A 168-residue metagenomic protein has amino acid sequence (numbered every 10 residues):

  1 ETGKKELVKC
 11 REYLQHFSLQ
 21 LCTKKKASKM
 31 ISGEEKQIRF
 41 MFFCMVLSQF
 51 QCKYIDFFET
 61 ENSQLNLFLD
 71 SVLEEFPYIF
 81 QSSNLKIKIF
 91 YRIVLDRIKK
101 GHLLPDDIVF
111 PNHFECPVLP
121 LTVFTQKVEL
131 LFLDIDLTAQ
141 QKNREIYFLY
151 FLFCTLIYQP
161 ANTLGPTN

Functional and structural regions predicted by a protein language model:
E1-N168: A cross-family "folded-core" feature that marks the main globular domain of proteins
